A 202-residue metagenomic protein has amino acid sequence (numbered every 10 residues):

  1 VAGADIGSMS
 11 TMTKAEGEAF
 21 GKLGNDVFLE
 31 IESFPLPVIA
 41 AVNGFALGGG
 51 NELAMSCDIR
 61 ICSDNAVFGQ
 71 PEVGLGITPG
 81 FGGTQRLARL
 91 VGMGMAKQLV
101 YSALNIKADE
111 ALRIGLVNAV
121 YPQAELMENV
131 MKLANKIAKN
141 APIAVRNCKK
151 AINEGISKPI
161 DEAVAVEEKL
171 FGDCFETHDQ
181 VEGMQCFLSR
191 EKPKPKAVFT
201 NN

Functional and structural regions predicted by a protein language model:
V1-E30, A46, G76, P159: Glycine- (often His-adjacent) and acidic-residue-rich active-site loop that binds/positions the CoA thioester
A2, T11, Y101, R113 (+4 more regions): Phosphate-coordinating loops and pocket residues in cytosolic domains that bind phosphorylated ligands
G21-F28, A134, I152, V164-E167 (+3 more regions): Hydrophobic alpha-helical core bundles mediating ligand binding, dimerization, or RNAP-core interactions
E30-I143, E176-T177, E182, F199-N201: Crotonase-fold acyl-CoA enzyme core
I152-K158: Short, charged, surface-exposed hinge/linker loops at domain edges that act as mobile lids or interdomain connectors
Q185-N202: Terminal low-complexity tails and localization/encapsulation signals of metabolic enzymes
